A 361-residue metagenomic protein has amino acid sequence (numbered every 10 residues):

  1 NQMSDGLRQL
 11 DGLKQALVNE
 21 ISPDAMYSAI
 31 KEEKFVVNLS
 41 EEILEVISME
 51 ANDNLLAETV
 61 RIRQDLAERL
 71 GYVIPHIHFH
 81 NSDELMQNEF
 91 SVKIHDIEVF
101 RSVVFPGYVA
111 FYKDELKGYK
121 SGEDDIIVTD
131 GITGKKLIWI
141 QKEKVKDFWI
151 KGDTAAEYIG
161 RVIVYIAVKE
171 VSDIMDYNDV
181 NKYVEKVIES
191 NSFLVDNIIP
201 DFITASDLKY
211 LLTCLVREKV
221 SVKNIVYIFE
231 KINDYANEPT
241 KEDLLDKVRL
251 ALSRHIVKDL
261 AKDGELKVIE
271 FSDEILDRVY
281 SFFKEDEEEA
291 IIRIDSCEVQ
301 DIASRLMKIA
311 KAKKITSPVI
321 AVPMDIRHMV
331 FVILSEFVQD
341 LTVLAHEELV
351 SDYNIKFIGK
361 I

Functional and structural regions predicted by a protein language model:
N1-I361: Membrane-embedded alpha-helical signal segments
